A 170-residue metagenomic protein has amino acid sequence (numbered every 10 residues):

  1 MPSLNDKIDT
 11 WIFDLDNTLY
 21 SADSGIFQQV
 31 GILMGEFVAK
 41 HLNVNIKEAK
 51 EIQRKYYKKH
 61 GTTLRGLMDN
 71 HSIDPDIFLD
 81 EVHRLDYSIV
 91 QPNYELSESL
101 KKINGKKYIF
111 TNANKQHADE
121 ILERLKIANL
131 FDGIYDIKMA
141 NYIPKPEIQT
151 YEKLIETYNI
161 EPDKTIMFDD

Functional and structural regions predicted by a protein language model:
S3-F13, T18-S97, Q116: N-terminal helical cap/lid subdomain that shapes the substrate entry/recognition surface in HAD-like hydrolases
L4-D6, I103-G105, T157-K164: Glycine-rich phosphate-binding loop signature in dinucleotide/nucleotide-binding domains
T10-I12, Y108, T165-I166: Hydrophobic "anchor" residues on beta-strands that sit immediately upstream of conserved functional sites
T18, T111, T165: Ser/Thr-centric signal marking residues that sit in or immediately flank functional binding/regulatory motifs
I77-Q91, L96-L125, G133-I137: Substrate-recognition element of Asp-dependent hydrolases with the DxDx(T/V) motif
N114-I166: Substrate-recognition "cap/lid" segment bordering the active-site pocket of phosphatases
F168-D170: Acidic di-acidic motifs
